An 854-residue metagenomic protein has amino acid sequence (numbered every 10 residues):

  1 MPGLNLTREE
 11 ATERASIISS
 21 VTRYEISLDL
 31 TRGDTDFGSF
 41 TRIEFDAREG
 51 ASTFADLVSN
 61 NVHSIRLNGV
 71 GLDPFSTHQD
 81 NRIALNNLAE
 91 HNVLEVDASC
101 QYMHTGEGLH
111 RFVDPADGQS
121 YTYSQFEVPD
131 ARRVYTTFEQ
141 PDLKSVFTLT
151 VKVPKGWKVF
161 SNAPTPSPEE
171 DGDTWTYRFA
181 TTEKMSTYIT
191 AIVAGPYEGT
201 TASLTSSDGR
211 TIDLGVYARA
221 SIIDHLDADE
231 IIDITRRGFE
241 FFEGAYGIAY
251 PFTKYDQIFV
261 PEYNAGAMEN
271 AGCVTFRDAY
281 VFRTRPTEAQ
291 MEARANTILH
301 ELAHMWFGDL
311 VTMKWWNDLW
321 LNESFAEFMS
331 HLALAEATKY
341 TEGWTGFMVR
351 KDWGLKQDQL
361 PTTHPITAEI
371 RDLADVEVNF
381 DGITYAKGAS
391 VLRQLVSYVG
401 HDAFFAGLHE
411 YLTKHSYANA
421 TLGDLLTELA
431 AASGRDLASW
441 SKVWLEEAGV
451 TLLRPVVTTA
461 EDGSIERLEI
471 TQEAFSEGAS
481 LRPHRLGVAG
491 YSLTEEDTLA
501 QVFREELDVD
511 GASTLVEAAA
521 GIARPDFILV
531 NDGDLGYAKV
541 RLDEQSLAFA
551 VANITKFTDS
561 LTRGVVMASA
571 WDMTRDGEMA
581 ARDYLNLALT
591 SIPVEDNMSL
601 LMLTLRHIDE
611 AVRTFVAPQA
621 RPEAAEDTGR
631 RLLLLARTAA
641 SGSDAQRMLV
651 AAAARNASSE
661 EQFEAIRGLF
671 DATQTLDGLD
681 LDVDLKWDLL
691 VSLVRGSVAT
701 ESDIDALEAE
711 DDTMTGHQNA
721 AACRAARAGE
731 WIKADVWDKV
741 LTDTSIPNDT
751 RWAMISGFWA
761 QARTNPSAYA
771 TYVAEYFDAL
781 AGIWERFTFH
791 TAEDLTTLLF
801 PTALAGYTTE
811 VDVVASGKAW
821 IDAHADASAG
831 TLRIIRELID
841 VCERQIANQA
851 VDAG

Functional and structural regions predicted by a protein language model:
M1-G38, H63, P115-Y121, P141 (+1 more regions): N-terminal, polar/Ser/Thr-rich
R8-S16, D97-T148, G195-A202, D534-S560 (+1 more regions): Glycine/proline-rich low-complexity spacer/linker segments in large multi-domain proteins
S39, F126-P129, T137-L299, F328-H331 (+4 more regions): Hydrophobic helix-coil surface modules that form long, contiguous segments used for peptide/substrate interaction
R42-S59, E139, T148-P154, G423 (+1 more regions): Surface-exposed beta-strand/loop patches in extracellular or lumenal glycoproteins
T53, L57-P115, T136-E139, G172-D173 (+1 more regions): A surface-exposed beta-strand-loop module
N61-N68, L437-A438, V450-N531: Beta-strand-rich binding/interaction modules
V70, F179, G215-A479, E610 (+3 more regions): Hydrophobic alpha-helical and helix-loop surface patches within well-folded domains that function as non-catalytic
K351, G382, D462-I465, G478-S480 (+2 more regions): Long, ordered, helix-rich scaffold segments
